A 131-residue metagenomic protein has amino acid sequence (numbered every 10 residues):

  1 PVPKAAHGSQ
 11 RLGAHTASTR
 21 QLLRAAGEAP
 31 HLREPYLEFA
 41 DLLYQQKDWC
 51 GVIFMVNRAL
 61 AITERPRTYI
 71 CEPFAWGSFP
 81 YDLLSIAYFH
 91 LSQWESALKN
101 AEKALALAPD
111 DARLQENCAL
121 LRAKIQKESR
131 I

Functional and structural regions predicted by a protein language model:
K4, E38, Q45, L83 (+2 more regions): "A position-specific structural signal for the A-helix of alpha-solenoid helical repeats
